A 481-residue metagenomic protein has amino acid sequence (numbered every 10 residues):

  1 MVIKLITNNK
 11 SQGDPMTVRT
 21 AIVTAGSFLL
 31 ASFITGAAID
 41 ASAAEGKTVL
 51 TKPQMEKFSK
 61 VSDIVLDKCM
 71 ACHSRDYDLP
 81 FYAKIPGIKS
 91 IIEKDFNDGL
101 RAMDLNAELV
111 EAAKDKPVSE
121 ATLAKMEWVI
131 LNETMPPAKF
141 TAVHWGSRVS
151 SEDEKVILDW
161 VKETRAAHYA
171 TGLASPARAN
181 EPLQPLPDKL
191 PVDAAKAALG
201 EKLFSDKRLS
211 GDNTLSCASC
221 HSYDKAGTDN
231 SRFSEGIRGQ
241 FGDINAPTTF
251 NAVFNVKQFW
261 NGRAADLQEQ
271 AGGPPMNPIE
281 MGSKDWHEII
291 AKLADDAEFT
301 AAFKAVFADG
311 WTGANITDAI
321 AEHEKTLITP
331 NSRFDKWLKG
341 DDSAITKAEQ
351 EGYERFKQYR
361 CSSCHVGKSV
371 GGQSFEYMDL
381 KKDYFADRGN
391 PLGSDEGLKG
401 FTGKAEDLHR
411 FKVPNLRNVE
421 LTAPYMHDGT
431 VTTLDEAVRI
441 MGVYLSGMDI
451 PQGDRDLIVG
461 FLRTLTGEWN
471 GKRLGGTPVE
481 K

Functional and structural regions predicted by a protein language model:
V2-I6, Q12-E56, E133, H144-A198 (+6 more regions): Post-cleavage N-terminal segment of exported redox proteins
S32-P176, D193-A195, L199, Y223 (+1 more regions): Aromatic- and Gly/Pro-enriched helix-to-coil junctions and flexible linker segments
S62, L79-A107, P176-G273, D335-R439 (+2 more regions): Short glycine/threonine-rich turn/loop motifs
V65, G429, I458: Conserved RecA-like P-loop NTPase ATPase core
Y77-Y82, P86, A102-K116, L123 (+6 more regions): Axial heme c-ligation environment in periplasmic c-type cytochrome domains
A124, K155, P414, T432-D435 (+3 more regions): A generic structural signal for well-ordered alpha-helical surface patches
W128, D159, A218, P247 (+7 more regions): Generic alpha-helical structural context detector
